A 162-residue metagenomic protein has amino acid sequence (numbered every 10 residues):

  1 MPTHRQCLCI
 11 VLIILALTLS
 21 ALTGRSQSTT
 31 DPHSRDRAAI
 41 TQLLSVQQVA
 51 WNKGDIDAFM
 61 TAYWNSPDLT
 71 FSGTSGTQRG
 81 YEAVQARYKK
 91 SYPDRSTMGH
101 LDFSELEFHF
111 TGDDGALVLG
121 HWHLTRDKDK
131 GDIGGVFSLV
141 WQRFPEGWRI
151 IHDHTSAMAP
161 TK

Functional and structural regions predicted by a protein language model:
M1-V11: Bacterial N-terminal signal peptides that target proteins for export
L12, L17-A62, T161-K162: Short, low-complexity N-terminal intrinsically disordered segments enriched in polar/charged residues
Q27, G134-T161: Short beta-strand edge/turn micro-motifs at domain boundaries
S34-T41, I56-D114: A solvent-exposed, acidic/Ser-Thr-rich amphipathic alpha-helical stretch
G76-Q78, L124-T125, S156-M158: Solvent-exposed loop/turn segments at secondary-structure junctions within structured extracellular/periplasmic domains
Y88-K89, F103-H109, W122-L124, V136-Q142 (+1 more regions): Hydrophobic/aromatic beta-strand elements that line small-molecule binding cavities or substrate pockets in beta-rich
R95-T97, L124-D132: Short, cysteine-centered beta-strand-loop-beta hairpins and adjacent loop/turn segments enriched in charged/polar
D113-W122: A short hydrophobic beta-strand element
